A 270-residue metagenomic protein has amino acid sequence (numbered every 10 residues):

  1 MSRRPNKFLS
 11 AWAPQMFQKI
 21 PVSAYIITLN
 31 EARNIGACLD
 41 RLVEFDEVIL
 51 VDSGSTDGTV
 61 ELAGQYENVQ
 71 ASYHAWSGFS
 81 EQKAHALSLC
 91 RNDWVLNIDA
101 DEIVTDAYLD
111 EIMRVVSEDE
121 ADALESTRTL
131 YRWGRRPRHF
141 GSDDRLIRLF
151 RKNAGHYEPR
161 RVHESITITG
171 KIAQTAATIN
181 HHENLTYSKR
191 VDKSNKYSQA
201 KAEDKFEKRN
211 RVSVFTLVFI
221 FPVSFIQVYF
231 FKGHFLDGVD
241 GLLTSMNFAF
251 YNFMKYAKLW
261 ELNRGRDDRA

Functional and structural regions predicted by a protein language model:
P21-S23: Cell-envelope/extracellular polymer assembly enzymes that use nucleotide-activated donors
Y25-E44: Short, well-formed alpha-helical segments that are part of the catalytic scaffolds of diverse glycosyltransferases
R33-G36, D57-Q65, A107-Y108: Acidic helix N-cap motif at the loop->helix transition within catalytic regions of sugar-transfer enzymes
R41, D52-E61, D99: A conserved acidic beta->alpha catalytic loop
V60-L89: Conserved donor nucleotide-binding strand/loop of the catalytic core
E81-L87, T105-R266: Catalytic-site signature of metal-activated, phosphate-bearing donor transferases, centered on the GT-A/GT-A-like
V95: Short aromatic/hydrophobic "clamp" motif used to bind/position activated sugar donors
